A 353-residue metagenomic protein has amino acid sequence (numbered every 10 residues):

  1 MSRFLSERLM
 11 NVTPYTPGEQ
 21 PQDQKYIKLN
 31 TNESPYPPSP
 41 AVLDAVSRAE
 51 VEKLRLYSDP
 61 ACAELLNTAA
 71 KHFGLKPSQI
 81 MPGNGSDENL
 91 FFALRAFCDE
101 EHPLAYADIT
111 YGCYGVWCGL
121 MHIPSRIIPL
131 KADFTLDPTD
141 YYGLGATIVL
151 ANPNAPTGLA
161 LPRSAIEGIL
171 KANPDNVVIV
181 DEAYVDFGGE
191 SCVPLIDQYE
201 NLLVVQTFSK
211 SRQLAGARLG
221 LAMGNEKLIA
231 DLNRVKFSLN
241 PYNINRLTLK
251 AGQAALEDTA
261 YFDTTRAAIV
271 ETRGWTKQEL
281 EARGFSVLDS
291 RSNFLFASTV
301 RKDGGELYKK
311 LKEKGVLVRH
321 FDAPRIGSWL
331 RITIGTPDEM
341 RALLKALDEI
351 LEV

Functional and structural regions predicted by a protein language model:
M1-L56, G143-L144: N-terminal "arm"/small-domain region of PLP-dependent enzymes with the aminotransferase-like
A63-P103, M121, R301: Phosphate-binding glycine-rich loop
Q79, F91-D133, T139: PLP-dependent aspartate aminotransferase-fold enzymes
R126, L130-D186: Active-site phosphate-binding strand-loop segment of PLP-dependent enzymes
S164, K309-K314, R319, A323-V353: PLP-dependent enzyme catalytic core of the Aspartate aminotransferase-like
N201-E281, F285-L288: PLP-dependent aminotransferase class I/II
V270, A282-K314, L330: Conserved PLP-binding catalytic core of the aspartate aminotransferase-like
